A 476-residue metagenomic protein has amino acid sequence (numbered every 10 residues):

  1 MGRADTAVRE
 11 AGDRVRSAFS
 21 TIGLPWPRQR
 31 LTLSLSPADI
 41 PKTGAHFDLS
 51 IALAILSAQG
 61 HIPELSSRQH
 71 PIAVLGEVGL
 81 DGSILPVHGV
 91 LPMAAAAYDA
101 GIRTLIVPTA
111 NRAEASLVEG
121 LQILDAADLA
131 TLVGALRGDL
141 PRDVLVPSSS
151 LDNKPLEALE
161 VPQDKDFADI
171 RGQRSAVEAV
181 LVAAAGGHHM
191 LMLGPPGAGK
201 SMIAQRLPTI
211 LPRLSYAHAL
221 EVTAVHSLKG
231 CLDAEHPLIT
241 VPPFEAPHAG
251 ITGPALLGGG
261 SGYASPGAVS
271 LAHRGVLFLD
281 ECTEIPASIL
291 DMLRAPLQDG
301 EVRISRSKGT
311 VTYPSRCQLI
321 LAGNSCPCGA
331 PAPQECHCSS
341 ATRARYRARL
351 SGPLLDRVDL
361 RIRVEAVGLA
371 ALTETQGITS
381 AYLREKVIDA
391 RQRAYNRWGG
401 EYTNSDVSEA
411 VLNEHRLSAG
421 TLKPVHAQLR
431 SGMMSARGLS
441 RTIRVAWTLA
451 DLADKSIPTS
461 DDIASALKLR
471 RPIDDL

Functional and structural regions predicted by a protein language model:
M1-G12, P25-P27, S34-G44, A264 (+1 more regions): Basic, amphipathic alpha-helical bundle interface domains used for macromolecular binding and assembly
M1-L191, A198-S201, S305, S456-L476: Peripheral, non-AAA+ core regions of ATP-driven protein-machinery
W26-Q29, R68-Q69, G101, E119 (+7 more regions): Short loop/turn elements that form and flank the Walker-type P-loop nucleotide-binding site in RecA-like NTPase cores
L80, L277-F278, E284-I285, L369: Residues immediately C-terminal
L181, P237-L238, P243, P254-L277 (+1 more regions): Conserved alpha-helical scaffold flanking the Walker A/P-loop in AAA+ ATPase domains
M192-D233, D299: Walker A/P-loop
G194, G258, E281: The Walker A (P-loop) glycine that initiates the GxxxxGKT/S ATP-binding motif of P-loop NTPases
R274, D280-E281, M292: Walker B catalytic acidic pair
